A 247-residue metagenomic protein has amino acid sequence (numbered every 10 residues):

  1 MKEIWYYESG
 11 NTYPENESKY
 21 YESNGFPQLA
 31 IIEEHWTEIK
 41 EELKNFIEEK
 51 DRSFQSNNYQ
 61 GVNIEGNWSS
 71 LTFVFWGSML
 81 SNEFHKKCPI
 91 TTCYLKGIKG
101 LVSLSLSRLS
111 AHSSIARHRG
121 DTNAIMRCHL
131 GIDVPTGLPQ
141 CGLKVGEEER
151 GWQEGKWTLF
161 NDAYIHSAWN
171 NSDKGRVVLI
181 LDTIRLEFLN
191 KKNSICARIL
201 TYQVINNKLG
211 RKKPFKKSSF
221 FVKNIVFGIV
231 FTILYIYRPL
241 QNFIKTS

Functional and structural regions predicted by a protein language model:
M1-S105, L109-R119, N190-R198, Q203-S247: Fe(II)/2-oxoglutarate oxygenase catalytic core
F73, R108, I132, V145 (+1 more regions): Hydrophobic side chains in beta-strands
K96, I115-T122, C141-L143, W169-N171: Short histidine-centered beta-strand/loop micro-motifs that create catalytic or ligand/metal-coordination sites
V102, A124-M126, G175: Residues that flank catalytic or metal-binding motifs in active/ligand-binding sites
S103, A116, R127-H129, I165: Conserved beta-strand residues within beta-sheet cores
R108-S110, D121-G137: Short, conserved beta-strand element in jelly-roll/cupin
G137-K223: Catalytic core of Fe(II)/2-oxoglutarate
